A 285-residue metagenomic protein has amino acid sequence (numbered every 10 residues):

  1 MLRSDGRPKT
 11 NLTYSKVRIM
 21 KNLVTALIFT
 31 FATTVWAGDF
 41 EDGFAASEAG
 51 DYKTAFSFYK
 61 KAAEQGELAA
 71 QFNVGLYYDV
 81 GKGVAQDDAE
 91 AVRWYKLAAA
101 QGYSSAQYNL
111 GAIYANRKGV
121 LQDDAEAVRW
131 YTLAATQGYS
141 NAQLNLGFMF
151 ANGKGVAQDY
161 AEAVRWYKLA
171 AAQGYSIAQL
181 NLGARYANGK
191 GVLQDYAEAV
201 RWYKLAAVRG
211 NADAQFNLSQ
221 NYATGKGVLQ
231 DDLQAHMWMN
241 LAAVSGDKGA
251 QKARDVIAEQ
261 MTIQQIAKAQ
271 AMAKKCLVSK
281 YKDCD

Functional and structural regions predicted by a protein language model:
M1-I19: Short, Lys/Arg-enriched N-terminal segments with co-localized hydrophobic residues within the first ~10-30 amino acids
M20-I28: Sec-dependent signal peptide recognition, specifically the positively charged N-region followed immediately by
A32-T34: N-terminal signal peptide c-region/cleavage motif recognized by signal peptidases
D39-A46, F58, N73-V80, N109-N116 (+4 more regions): Hydrophobic face of amphipathic alpha-helices that form TPR/SEL1-like repeat modules and related alpha-solenoid
A46, G50-D51, E64-L68, V80-K82 (+17 more regions): Short helix-capping/linker turns of helical repeat alpha-solenoids
A62, Y77, A98, I113 (+9 more regions): TPR/TPR-like alpha-solenoid repeats
K248-D285: Terminal, low-structured helical/coil segments at or just beyond the last alpha-helical repeat
